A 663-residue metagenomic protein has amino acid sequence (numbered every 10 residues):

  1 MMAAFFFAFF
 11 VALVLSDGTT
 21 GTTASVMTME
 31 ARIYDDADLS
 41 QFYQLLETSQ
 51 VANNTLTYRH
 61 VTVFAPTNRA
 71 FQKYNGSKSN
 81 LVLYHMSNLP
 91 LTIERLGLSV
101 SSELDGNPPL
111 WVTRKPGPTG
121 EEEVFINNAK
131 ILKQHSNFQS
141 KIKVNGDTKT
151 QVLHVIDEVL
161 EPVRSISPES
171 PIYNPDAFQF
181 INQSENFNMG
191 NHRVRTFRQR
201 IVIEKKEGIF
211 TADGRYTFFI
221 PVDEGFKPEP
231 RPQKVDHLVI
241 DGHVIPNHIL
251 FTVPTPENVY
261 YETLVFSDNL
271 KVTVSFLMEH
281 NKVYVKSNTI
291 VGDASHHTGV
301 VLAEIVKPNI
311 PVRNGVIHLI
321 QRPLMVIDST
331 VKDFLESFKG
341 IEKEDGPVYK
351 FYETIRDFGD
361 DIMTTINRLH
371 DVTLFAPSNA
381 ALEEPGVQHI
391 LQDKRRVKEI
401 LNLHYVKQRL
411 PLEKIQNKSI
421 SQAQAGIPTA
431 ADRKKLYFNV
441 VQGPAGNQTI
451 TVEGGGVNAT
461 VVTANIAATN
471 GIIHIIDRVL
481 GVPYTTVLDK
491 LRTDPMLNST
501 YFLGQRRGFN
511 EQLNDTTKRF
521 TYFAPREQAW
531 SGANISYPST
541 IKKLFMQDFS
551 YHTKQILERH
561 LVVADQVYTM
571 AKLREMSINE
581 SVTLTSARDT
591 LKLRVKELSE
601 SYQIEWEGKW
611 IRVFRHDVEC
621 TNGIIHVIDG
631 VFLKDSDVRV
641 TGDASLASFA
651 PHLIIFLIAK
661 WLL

Functional and structural regions predicted by a protein language model:
A3-F7, L13-L663: Mature, structured domains of secreted/extracytosolic soluble proteins
